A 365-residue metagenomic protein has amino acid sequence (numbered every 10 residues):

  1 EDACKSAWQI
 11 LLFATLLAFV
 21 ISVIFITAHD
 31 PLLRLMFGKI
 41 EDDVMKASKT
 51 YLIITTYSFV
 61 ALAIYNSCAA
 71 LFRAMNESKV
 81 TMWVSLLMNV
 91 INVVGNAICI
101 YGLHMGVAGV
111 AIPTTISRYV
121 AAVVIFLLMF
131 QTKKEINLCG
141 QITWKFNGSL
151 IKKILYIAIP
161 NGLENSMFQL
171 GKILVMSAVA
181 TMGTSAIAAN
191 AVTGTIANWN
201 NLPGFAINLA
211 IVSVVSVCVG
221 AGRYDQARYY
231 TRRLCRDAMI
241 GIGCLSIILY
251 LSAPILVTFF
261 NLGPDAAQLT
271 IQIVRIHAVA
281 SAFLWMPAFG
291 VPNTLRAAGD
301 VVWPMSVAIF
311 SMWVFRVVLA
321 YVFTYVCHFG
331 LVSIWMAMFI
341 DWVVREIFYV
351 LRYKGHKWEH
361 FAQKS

Functional and structural regions predicted by a protein language model:
E1-S58, G102-I159, V215-S281, T324-S365: Short alpha-helical transmembrane segments in multi-pass integral membrane proteins
E1-V23, L62-T81, M176, I187-A253 (+1 more regions): Small-residue-rich hydrophobic transmembrane alpha-helices
V20, I24, T56, V60-A61 (+11 more regions): Residue-level hotspots within pore-lining transmembrane alpha-helices of multi-pass secondary transporters
H29-L32, G95, L170-V179, G183 (+3 more regions): Hydrophobic/aromatic end-of-helix segments at the C-terminal termini of transmembrane alpha-helices
I54, Y65, M88, S117-A121 (+4 more regions): Transmembrane helical elements of multi-pass membrane transporters/channels
I54-R73, T81-N92, V110-I125, G204-N208 (+4 more regions): Short runs within selected transmembrane alpha-helices of multi-pass transporters and secretion channels
E77-S78, G106, G183-T184, G263 (+2 more regions): Short loop-to-helix capping motifs
